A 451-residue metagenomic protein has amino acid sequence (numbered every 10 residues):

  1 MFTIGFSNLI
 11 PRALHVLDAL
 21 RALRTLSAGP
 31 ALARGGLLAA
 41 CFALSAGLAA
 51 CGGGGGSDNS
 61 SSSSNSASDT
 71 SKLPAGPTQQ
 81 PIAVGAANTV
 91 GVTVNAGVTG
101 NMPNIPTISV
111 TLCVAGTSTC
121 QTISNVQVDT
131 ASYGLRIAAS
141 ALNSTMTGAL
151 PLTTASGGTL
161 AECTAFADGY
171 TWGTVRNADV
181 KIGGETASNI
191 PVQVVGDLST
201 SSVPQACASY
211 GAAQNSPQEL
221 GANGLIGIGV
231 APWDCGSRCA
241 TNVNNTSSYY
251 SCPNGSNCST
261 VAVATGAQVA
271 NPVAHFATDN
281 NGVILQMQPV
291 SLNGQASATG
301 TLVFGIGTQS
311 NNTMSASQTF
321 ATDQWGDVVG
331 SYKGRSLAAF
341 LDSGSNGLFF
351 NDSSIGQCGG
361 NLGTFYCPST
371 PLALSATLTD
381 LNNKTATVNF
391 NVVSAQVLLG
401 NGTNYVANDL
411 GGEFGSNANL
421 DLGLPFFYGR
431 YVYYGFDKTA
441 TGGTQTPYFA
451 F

Functional and structural regions predicted by a protein language model:
M1-A49: Sec-dependent bacterial lipoprotein signal peptides
F2, F42-A86, D437, Y448: Bacterial Sec-dependent N-terminal signal peptides
N65-P103, N189-S336, T444-Y448: Aspartyl protease catalytic domain
V110-T153, G224-A231, A321-P368, G423: Aspartyl protease active-site motif detector
C113, T119-Q121, V128-V203: Signature of the N-terminal lobe/flap region of pepsin-like aspartyl proteases
T130-L135, L142-N143, A187, D197-T200 (+6 more regions): Solvent-exposed loop/turn segments at secondary-structure junctions within structured extracellular/periplasmic domains
A139-D179, F350-N401: A compact, surface-exposed functional segment
N383-F451: Aspartic protease catalytic domain
